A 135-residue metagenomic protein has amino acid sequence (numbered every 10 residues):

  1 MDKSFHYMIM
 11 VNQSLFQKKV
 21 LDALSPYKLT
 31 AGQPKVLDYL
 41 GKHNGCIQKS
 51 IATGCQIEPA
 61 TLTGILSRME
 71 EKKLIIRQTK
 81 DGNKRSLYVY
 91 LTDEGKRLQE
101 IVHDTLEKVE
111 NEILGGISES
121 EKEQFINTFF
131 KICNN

Functional and structural regions predicted by a protein language model:
M1-Y27, L74: N-terminal leader segment of winged-helix/HTH proteins
K3-Y7, Y27-D38, K49: Short alpha-helical elements of helix-turn-helix
Q17, S67-N127: Charged, amphipathic alpha-helical coiled-coil/dimerization segments
L21, S25, G41, Q56 (+2 more regions): Residue-level detection of the helix-turn-helix DNA-binding "recognition helix"
D38-K42, H103, F130: Short, locally clustered residues in the helix-turn-helix/winged-helix DNA-binding domain
H43-I47: Short capping segments at the starts of secondary-structure elements
Q48-K49, A60, S67, L87: Residues within helix-turn-helix
A52: The alpha-helix within a helix-turn-helix
